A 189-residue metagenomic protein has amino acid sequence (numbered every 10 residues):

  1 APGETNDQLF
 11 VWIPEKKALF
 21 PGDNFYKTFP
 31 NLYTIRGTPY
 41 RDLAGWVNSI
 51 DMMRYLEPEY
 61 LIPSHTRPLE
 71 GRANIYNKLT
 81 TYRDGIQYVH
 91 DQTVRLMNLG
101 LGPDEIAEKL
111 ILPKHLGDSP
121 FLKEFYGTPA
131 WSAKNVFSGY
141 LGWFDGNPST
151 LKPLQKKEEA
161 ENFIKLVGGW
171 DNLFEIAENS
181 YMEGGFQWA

Functional and structural regions predicted by a protein language model:
A1-L99: Metallo-beta-lactamase
Y55-Y60, P68-W188: Accessory terminal helices/loops
